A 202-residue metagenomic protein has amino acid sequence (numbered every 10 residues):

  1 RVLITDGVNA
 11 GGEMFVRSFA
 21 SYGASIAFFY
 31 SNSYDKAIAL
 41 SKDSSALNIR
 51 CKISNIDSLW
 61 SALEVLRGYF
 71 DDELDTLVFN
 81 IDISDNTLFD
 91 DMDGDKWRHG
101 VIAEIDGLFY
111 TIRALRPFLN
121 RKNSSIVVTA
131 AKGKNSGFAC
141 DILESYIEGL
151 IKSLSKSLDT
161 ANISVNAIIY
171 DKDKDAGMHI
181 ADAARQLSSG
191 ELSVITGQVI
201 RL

Functional and structural regions predicted by a protein language model:
R1-A27: Canonical Rossmann dinucleotide-binding motif of NAD(H)/NADP(H)-dependent dehydrogenases/reductases, specifically
T5, E73-I83, E104, V128 (+1 more regions): Rossmann-fold scaffold of SDR-type NAD(P)-dependent oxidoreductases
A24-I38: Conserved glycine-rich Rossmann-like NAD(P)H-binding loop of the short-chain dehydrogenase/reductase
S44-D57: Rossmann-fold cofactor-recognition segment
L47, V65-F79, D85, S164 (+1 more regions): A glycine-rich helix->loop->beta "capping" turn within Rossmann-like NAD(P)(H)-dependent oxidoreductase domains
I56-W60, E64, Y69, F79-V101: Conserved mid-core segment of classical short-chain dehydrogenase/reductases
I83, L88-G94, H99-G100, G107-T111 (+2 more regions): Catalytic loop of short-chain dehydrogenase/reductase
T160-I163, A167-L202: C-terminal helical subdomain
